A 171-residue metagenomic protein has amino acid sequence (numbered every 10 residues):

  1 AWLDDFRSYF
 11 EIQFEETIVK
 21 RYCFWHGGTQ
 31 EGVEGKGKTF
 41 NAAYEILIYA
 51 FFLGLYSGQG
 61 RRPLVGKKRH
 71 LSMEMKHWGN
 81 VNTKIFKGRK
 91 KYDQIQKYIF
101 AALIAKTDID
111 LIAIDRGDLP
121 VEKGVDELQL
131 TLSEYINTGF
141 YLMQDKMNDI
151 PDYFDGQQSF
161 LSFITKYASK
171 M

Functional and structural regions predicted by a protein language model:
A1-E34, G60-M171: Charged, low-complexity intrinsically disordered terminal regions and linker tails
G32-V65: Short, basic amphipathic alpha-helical segments that act as recognition/interaction helices in nucleic-acid-binding
